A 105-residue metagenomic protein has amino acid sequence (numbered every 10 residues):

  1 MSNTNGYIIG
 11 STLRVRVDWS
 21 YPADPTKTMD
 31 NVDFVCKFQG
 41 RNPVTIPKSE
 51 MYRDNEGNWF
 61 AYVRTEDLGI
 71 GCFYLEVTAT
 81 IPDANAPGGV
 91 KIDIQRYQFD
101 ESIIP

Functional and structural regions predicted by a protein language model:
M1-P105: Contiguous segments within soluble domain cores/interaction surfaces
